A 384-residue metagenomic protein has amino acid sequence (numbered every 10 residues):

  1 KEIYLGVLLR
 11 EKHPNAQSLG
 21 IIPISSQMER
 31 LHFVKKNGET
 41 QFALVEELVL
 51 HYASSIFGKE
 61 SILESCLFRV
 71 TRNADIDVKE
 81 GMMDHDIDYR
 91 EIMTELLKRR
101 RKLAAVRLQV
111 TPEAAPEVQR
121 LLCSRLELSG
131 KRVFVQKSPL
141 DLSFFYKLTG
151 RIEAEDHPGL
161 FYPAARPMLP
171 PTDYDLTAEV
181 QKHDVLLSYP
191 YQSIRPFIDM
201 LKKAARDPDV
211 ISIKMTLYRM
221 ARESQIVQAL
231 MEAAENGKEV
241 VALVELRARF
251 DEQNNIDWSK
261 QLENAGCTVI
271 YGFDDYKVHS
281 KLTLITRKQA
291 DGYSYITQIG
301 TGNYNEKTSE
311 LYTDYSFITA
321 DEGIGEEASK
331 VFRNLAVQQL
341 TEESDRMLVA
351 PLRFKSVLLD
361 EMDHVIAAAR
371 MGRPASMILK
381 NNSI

Functional and structural regions predicted by a protein language model:
K1-A375: N-terminal localization/anchoring segments of enzymes in phospholipid and broader phosphate metabolism
